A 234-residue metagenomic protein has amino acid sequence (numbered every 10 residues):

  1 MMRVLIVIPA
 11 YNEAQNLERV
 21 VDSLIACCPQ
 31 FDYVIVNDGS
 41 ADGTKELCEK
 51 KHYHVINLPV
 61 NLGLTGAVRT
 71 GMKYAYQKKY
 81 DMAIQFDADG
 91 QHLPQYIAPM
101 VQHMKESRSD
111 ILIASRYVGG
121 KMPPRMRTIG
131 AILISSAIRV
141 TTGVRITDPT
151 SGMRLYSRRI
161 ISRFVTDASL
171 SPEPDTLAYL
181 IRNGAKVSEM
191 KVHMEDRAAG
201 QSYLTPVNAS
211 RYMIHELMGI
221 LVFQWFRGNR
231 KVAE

Functional and structural regions predicted by a protein language model:
R3-L5, D175: Cell-envelope/extracellular polymer assembly enzymes that use nucleotide-activated donors
L5-P9, I35, N57: Short hydrophobic beta-strand elements that form part of the catalytic alpha/beta core underpinning NDP-sugar/donor
N12-A26: Short, well-formed alpha-helical segments that are part of the catalytic scaffolds of diverse glycosyltransferases
E13-N16, S40, L93: Donor nucleotide-sugar binding loop of glycosyltransferases
N37-K45, G90: A conserved acidic beta->alpha catalytic loop
P59-V60, L64-Q77, M82, P94-L170 (+3 more regions): Acceptor/aglycone-binding surface of glycosyltransferases and processive sugar-polymer synthases
V144-R145, D167-A168, A178-E195: Catalytic donor-sugar/metal-binding loop of nucleotide-sugar-dependent glycosyltransferases
